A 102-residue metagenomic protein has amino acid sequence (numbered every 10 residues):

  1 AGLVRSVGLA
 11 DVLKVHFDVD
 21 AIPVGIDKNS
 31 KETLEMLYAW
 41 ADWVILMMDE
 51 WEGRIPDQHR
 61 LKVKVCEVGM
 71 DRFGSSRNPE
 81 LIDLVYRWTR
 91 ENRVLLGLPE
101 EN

Functional and structural regions predicted by a protein language model:
A1-N102: Short polar/charged helix/loop
